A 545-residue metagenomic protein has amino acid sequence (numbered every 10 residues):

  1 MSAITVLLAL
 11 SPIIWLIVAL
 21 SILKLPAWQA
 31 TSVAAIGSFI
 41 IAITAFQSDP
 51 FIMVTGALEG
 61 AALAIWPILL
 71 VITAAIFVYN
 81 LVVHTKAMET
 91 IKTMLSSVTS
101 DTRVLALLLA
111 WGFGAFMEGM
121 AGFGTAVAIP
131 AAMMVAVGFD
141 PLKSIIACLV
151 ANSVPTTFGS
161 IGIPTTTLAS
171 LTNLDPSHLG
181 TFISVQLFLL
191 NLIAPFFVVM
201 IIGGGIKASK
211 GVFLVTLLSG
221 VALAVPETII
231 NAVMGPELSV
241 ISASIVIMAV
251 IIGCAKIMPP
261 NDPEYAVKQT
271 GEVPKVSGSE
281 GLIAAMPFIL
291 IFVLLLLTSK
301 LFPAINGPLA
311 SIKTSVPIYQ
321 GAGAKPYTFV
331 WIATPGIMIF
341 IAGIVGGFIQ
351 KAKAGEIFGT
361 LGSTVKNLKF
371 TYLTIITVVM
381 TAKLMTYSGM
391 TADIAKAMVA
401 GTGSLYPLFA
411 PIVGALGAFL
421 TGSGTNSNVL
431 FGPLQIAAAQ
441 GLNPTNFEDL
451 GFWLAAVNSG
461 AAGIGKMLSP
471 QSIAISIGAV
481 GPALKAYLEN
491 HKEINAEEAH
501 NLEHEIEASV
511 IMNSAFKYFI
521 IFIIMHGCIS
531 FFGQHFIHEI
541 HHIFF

Functional and structural regions predicted by a protein language model:
M1-S11, A64-I68, A121-A126, H178-I193 (+4 more regions): Structural signature of hydrophobic alpha-helical transmembrane segments
M1-T5, K24-A30, V54-W66, S177-V185 (+4 more regions): Interfacial loop-to-helix junctions that mark the boundaries of transmembrane helices in multi-pass membrane
I4-V6, L16-I52, A74-K86, I251-D262 (+4 more regions): Structural signal for alpha-helical transmembrane segments and their membrane-water exit/capping regions in multi-pass
L23, T157, I161-K268, G460-F545: Juxtamembrane and boundary regions of transmembrane helices in multi-pass small-molecule transporters and channels
L25-W28, E89-K92, S277-G281, I349-F370 (+1 more regions): Hydrophobic, small-residue-rich membrane helices and short re-entrant helix-turn-helix hairpins that build
V54-V137, I145-I146, K351-A438: Membrane-embedded alpha-helical segments and adjacent helix-loop junctions characteristic of multi-pass solute
R103-A115, P141-V154, D175-P195, T374-T377 (+3 more regions): Alpha-helical transmembrane segments of multi-pass membrane proteins
Q269-V413: Transmembrane helical segments that form the transport core of multi-pass membrane transport proteins
